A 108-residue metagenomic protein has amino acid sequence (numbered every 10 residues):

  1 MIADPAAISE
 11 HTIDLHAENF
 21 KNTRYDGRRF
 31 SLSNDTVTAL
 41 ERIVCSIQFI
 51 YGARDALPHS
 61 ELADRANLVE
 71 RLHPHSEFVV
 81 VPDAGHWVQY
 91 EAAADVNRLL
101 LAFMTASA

Functional and structural regions predicted by a protein language model:
M1-C45: Conserved alpha/beta-hydrolase catalytic His-Asp/Glu region
M1-P5, N19, I50, A56 (+1 more regions): Phosphate/oxyanion-binding loops and surfaces in catalytic or ligand/nucleic-acid-binding neighborhoods
A6-E10, H59, Y90: Non-catalytic, surface-exposed connector residues within folded enzymatic/regulatory domains
E10, D14, E18, T38 (+4 more regions): Replace "anionic and nucleotidyl ligands
H16, L40, F49-G52, F78 (+2 more regions): Generic structural signal for small/hydrophobic residues in well-ordered secondary structure, especially within
R28, L32, S60-D64, A92: Residues at alpha-helix caps and immediate loop-helix transition turns in enzyme cores, especially N- and C-cap
Q48-A84: Conserved loop-alpha-helix segment in the C-terminal half of the alpha/beta-hydrolase fold that carries the catalytic
H73-A108: Catalytic active-site module of serine/aspartate enzymes centered on a nucleophile-bearing elbow/loop
